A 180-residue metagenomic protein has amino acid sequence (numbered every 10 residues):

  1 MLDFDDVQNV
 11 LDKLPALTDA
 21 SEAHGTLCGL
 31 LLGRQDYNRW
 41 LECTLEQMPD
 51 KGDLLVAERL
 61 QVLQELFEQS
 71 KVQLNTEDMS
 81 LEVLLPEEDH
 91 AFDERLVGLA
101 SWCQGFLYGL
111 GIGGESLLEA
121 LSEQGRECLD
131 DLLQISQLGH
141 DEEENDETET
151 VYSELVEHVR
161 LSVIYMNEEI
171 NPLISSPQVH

Functional and structural regions predicted by a protein language model:
M1-C103, L107-H180: Domain-length accessory/inserted modules outside core catalytic folds
